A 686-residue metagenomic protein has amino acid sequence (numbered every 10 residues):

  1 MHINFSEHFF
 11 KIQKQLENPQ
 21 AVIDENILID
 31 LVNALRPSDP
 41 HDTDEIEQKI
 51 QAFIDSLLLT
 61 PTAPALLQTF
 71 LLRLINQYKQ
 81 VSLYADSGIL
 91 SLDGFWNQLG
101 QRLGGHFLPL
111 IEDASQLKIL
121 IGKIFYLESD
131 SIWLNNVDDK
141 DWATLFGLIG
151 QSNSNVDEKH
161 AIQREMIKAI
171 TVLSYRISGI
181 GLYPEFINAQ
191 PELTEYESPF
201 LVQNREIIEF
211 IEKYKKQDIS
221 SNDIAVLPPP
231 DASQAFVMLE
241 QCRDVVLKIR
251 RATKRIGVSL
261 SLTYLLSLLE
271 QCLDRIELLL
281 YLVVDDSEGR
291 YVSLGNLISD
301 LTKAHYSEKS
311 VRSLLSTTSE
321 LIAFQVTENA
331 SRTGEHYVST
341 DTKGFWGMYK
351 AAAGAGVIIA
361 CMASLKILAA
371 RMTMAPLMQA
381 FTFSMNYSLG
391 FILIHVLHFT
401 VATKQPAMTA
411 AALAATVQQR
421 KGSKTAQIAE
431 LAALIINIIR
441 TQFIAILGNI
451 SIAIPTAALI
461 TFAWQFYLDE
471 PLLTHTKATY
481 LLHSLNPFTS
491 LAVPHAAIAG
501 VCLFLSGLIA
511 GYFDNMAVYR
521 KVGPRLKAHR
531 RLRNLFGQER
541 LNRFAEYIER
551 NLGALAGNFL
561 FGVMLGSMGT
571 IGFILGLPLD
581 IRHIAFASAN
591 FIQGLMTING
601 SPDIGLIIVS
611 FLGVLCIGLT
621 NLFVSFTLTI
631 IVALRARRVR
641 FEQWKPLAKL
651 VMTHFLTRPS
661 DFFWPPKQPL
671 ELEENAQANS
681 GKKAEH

Functional and structural regions predicted by a protein language model:
M1-T327: Soluble N-terminal domains of membrane-associated systems
H2-Q80, Y84-L92, L99, F107 (+6 more regions): Non-transmembrane accessory domains of multi-pass membrane transporters/channels
R243-Y281, E288-S313, S319-S331, E335-S339 (+1 more regions): Long, compositionally biased intrinsically disordered regions
E328-A426, I446-F466, C502: Core alpha-helical transmembrane segments of integral membrane proteins
L365-M372, L482-P487, G600-S601: Transmembrane helix-loop junctions at the membrane interface of multipass transporters and ion channels
P376-N386, F488-A497, I607-L615: Hydrophobic alpha-helical transmembrane segments
A380-A407, A497-M516, L565-T570, I617-T629: Hydrophobic alpha-helical membrane-embedded segments
P406, L413-T416, R420-F586: Generic detector of multi-pass transmembrane helix bundles and their immediately adjacent loops in polytopic membrane
